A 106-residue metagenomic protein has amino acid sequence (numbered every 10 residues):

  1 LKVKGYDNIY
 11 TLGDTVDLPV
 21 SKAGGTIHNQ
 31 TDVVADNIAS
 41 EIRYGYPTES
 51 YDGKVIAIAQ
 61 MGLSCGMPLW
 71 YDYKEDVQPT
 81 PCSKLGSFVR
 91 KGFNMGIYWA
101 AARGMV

Functional and structural regions predicted by a protein language model:
L1-D32, D36-S40: FAD-site-proximal beta/loop scaffold in flavoenzymes
Q30, A35-V106: C-terminal, flexible cofactor-proximal segment of oxidoreductases
